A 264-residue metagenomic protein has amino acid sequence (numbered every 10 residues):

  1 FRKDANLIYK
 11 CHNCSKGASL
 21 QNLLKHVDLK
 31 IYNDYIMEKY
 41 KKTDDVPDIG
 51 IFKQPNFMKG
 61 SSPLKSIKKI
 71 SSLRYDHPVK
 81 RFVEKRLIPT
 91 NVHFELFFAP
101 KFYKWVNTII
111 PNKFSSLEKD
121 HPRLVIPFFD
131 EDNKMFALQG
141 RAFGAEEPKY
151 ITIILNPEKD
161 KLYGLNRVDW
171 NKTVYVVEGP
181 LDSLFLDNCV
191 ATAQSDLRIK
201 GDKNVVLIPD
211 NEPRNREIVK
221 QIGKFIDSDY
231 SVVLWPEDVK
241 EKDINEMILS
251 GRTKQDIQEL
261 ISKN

Functional and structural regions predicted by a protein language model:
F1-H26, Y103-K104, N112-D120, L234: N-terminal single-stranded DNA-binding subdomain of primase/primase-helicase replication proteins
C11, V83, N133, L207 (+1 more regions): A residue-level signal for conserved active-site and pocket-lining positions in enzyme catalytic cores
V27-V125, F129-D132, E259-N264: TOPRIM metal-binding catalytic domain and adjacent DNA-binding surface shared by DnaG-type primases
K104-N204, P209, E217-V219: Phosphate-handling DNA/RNA-contact segment within nucleic-acid enzymes
S115, G201-V206, E241-D256: Short, surface-exposed amphipathic charged segments that create phosphate/polyanion-binding patches used for binding
R216-D227: Short, aromatic/basic amphipathic alpha-helical patches
D229-E241: A generic structural motif
